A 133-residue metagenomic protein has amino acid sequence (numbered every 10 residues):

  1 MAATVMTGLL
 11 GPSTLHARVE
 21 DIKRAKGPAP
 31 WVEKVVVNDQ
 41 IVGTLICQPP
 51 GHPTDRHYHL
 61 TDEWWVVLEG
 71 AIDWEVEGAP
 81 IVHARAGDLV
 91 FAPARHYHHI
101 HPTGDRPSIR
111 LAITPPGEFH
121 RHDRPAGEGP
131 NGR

Functional and structural regions predicted by a protein language model:
M1-L45, D55, P125-R133: A short, N-terminal "cap"/entry segment at the start of jelly-roll beta-barrel domains of the cupin/DSBH fold
D39-Q40, A79, D105-R106: Short strand-connecting beta-turns/loops that link adjacent beta-strands
C47-P49, Y58-W74, I113: Short, conserved beta-strand element in jelly-roll/cupin
H52: Phosphate-centric recognition/catalysis
D55-R56, W74-E75, A92, H98-G104: Short beta-strand His + acidic residue motifs that chelate non-heme Fe in jelly-roll/DSBH and cupin folds
G78-A94: Short acidic-glycine-tyrosine-enriched beta hairpin
F91, R106-D123: A short hydrophobic beta-strand segment most commonly corresponding to one strand of the jelly-roll/cupin
